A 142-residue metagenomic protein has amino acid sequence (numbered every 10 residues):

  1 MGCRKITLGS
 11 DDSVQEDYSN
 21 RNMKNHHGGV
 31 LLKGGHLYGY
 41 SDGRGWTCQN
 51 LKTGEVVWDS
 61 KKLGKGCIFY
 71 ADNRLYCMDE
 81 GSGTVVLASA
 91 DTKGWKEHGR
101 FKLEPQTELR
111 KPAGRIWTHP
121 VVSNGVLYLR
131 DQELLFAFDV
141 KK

Functional and structural regions predicted by a protein language model:
M1-K142: Noncatalytic, solvent-exposed loop/strand surfaces of beta-propeller-type extracellular/periplasmic domains
